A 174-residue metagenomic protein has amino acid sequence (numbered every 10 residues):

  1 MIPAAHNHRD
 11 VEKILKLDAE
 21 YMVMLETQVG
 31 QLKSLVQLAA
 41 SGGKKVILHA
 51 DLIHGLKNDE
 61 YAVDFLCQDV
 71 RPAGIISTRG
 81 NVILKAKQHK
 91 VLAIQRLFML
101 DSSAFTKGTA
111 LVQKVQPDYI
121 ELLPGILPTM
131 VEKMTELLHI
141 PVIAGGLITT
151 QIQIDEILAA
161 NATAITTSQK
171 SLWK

Functional and structural regions predicted by a protein language model:
M1, S41-D51, R71, H89-F98 (+1 more regions): Short beta-strand/loop segments at the ligand-binding rim of alpha/beta enzyme cores
M1-A50, H54-K57, R71-A73: Conserved N-terminal beta1-alpha1 strand-loop-helix module at the mouth
A4-H8, L52-K57, I76-R79, F98-D101 (+2 more regions): Glycine-rich beta-to-alpha transition loops that act as phosphate-gripper elements at the mouths of alpha/beta enzyme
A4-L15, N58-F65, S103-L111, T150-I154: Short, acidic/polar
I14, R79, I120, I157: Conserved, mostly hydrophobic/aromatic
V23, I47, I76, I94-Q95 (+2 more regions): Conserved beta-strand positions in the central sheet of alpha/beta enzyme cores
M24-E26, P124-M130, G146-K174: Glycine-rich phosphate-binding active-site loops on the catalytic face of alpha/beta enzymes
N58-V82: Ordered, amphipathic secondary-structure segments that act as subunit-interaction surfaces in large macromolecular
